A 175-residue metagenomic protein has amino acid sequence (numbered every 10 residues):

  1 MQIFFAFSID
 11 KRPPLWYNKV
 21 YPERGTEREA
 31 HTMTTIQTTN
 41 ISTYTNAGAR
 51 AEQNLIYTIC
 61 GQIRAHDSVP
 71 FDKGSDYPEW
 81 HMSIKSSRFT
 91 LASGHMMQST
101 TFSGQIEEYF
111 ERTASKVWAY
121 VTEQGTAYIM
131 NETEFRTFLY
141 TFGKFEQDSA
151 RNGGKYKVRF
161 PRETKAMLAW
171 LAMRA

Functional and structural regions predicted by a protein language model:
A6, T26, A30-T32: Ala/Thr-enriched low-complexity intrinsically disordered regions
A6-D10, R162: Generic detector of N-terminal low-structure segments
D10, Y17-Y21, E29: Short, positively charged and aromatic/hydrophobic N-terminal segments
K11-R12, V20, S68, D76: Selective for proline/serine-rich intrinsically disordered segments in cytosolic/nuclear regulatory regions
M33-A175: Nucleic-acid endonuclease domains
